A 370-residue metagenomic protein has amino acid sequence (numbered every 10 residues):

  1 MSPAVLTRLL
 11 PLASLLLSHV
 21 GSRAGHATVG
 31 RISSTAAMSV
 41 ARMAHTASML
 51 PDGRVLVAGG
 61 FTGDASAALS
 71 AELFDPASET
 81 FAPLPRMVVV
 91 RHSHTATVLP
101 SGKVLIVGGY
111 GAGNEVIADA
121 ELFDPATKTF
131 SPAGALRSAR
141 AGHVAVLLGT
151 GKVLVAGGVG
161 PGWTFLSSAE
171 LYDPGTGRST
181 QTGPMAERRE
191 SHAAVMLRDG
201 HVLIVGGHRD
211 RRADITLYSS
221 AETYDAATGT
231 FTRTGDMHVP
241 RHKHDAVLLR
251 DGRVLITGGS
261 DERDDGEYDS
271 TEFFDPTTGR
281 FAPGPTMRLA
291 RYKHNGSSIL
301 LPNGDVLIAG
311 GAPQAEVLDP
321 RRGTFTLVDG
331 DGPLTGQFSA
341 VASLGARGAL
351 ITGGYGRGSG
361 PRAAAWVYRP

Functional and structural regions predicted by a protein language model:
M1-A4: N-terminal secretory signal peptides that target proteins for export/translocation
R8-S18: Bacterial N-terminal signal peptides
A24-P370: Kelch-like beta-propeller repeat domains
